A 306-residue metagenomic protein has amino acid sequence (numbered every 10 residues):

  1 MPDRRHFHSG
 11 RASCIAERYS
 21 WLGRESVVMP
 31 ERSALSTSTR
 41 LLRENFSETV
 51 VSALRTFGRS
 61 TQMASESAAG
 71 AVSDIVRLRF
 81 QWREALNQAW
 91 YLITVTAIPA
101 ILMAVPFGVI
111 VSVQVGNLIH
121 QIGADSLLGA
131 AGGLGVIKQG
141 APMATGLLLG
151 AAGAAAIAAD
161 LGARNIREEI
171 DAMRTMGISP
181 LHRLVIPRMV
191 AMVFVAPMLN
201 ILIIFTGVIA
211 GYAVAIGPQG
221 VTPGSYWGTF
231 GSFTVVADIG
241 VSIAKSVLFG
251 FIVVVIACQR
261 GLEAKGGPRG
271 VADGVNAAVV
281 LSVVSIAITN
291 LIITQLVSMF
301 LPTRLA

Functional and structural regions predicted by a protein language model:
L35-E84, R260-K265: Short, membrane-interfacial amphipathic segments enriched in basic
Q88-A144: Active-site cofactor/substrate anionic-group-binding motifs, chiefly glycine- and Lys/Arg-rich phosphate-binding loops
I93, A97, I101, G140 (+5 more regions): Selective transmembrane-helix segments that form parts of the transport pathway or gating/packing helices in multipass
Q114-I137, F205-V247, V255-A277, V297-A306: Membrane-interfacial helix-loop-helix connectors in multipass membrane proteins
L128-D171, I256: Hydrophobic alpha-helical transmembrane segments of multi-pass membrane transport proteins
A163-I186, P268-V271: Short cytoplasmic-facing helical segments at TM-TM junctions of multi-pass membrane proteins
